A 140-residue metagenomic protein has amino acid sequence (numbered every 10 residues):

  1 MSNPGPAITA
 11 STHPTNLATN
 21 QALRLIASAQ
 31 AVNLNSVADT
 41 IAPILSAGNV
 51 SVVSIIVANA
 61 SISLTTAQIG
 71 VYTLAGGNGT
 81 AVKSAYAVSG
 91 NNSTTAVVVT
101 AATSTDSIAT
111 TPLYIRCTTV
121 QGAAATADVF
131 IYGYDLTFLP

Functional and structural regions predicted by a protein language model:
S2-P140: Surface-exposed, low-hydrophobicity beta-strand/loop segments enriched in small/polar/acidic residues
